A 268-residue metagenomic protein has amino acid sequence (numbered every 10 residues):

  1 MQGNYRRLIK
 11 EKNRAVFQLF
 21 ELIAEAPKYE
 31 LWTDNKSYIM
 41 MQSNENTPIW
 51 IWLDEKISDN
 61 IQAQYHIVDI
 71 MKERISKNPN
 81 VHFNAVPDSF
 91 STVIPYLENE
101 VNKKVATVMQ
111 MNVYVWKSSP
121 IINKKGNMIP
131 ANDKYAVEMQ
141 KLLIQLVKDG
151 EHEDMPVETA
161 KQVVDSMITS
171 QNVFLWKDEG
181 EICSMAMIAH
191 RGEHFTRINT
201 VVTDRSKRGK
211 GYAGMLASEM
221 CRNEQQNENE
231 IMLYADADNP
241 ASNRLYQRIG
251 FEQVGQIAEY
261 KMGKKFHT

Functional and structural regions predicted by a protein language model:
M1-V16, S118-D154: Short amphipathic alpha-helix that is part of the acyltransferase structural core
K12-L31, E151-V173, M187: Active-site rim helix/loop that mediates acceptor-substrate recognition in acyltransferases
Q18-S76, A186-T196: Conserved donor-binding loop and adjoining core beta-sheet/short helix segment in diverse acyl/aminoacyl transferases
S43-E45, P156, A160-V202: A conserved beta-strand-loop-helix scaffold within acyl/acetyltransferase catalytic domains
T47, E55-K125, Y260: Acyl-donor-binding surface of acyltransferase catalytic domains
N60-K72, T203, G209-Q225, R244 (+1 more regions): Conserved acetyl-CoA-binding loop-helix of GNAT-fold acetyltransferases
N84-S91, M232-N243, Q247, E259-F266: Conserved beta-strand-loop-alpha-helix junction that forms the acyl-donor binding cleft
I94-L97, L245-Y246, F251: Conserved active-site tyrosine of GNAT-family acetyltransferases
